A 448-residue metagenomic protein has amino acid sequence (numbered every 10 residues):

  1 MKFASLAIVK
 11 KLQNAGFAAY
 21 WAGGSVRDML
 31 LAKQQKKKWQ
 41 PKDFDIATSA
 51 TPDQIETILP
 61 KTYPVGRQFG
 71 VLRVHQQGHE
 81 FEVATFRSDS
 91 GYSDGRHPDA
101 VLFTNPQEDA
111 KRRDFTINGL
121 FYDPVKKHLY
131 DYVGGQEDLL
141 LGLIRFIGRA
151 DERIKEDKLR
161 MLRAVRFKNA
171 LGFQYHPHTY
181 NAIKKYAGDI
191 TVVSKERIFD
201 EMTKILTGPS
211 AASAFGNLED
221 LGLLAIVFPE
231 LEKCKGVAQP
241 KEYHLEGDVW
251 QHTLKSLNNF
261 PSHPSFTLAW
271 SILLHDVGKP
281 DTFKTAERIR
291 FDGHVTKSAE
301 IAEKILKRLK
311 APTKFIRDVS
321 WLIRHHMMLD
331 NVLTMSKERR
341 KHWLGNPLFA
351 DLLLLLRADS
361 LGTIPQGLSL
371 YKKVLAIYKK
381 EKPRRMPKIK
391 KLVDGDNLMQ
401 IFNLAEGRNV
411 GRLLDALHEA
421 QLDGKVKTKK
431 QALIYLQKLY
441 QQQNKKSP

Functional and structural regions predicted by a protein language model:
M1-P448: Catalytic cores of the polymerase beta-like nucleotidyltransferase superfamily and closely associated nucleotide
